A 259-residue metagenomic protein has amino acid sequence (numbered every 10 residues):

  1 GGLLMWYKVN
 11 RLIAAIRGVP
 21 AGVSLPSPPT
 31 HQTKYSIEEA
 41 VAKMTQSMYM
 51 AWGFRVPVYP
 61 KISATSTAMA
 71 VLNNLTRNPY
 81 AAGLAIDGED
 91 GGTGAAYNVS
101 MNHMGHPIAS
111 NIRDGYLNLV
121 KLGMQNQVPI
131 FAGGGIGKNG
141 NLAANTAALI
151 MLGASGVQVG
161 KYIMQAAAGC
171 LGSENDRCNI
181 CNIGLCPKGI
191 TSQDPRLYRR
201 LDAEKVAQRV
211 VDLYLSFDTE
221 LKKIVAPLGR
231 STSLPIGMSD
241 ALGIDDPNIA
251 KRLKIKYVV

Functional and structural regions predicted by a protein language model:
G1-V23: ATP-dependent carboxylate/acyl-activation modules
R11-A14, V23, L122, N179 (+2 more regions): Flexible, active-site-adjacent loop/turn segments at secondary-structure boundaries
I13-R17, L25-H31, V258: Glycine-rich phosphate/pyrophosphate-binding loop and adjacent beta-alpha nucleotide/cofactor-binding cores
G18, G105-H106, G123, G153 (+4 more regions): Glycine-centered secondary-structure boundary/capping sites
P26-L201, K205: Glycine-rich phosphate/ribose-binding loops and adjacent secondary-structure elements that form binding surfaces
L201-V259: C-terminal extensions of enzymes
